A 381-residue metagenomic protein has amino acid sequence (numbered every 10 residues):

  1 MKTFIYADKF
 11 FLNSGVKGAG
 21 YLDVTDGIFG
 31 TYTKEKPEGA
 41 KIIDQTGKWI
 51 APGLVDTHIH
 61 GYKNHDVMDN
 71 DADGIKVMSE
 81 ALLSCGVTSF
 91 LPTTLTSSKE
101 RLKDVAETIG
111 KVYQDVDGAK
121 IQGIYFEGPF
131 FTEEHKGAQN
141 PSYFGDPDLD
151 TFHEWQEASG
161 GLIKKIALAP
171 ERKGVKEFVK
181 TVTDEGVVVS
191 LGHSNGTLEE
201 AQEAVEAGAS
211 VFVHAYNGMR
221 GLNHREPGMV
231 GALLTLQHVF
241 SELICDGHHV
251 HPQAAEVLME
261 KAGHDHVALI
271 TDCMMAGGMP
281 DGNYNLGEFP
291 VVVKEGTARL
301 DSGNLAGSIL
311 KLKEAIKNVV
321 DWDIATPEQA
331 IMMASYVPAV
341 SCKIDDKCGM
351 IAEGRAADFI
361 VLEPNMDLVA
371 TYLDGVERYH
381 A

Functional and structural regions predicted by a protein language model:
M1-A51: Histidine-rich, glycine-flanked metal-binding segment
D8, V340, M350-A381: C-terminal cap of metal-dependent C-N hydrolases
G47, L82, F126, V182 (+3 more regions): Conserved, mostly hydrophobic/aromatic
K48-D104: Metal-associated gating/positioning segment near the N- to mid-region
D71-G74, V105-I109, D148-D150, R225-V230: Charged helix-capping and loop-helix junction motifs
S79-L162: Divalent-metal coordination cores built from histidine and acidic residues
H153, E157-M279: Active-site core of metal-dependent hydrolases
G231-S241, E260-T271, G277-L362: His/Asp/Glu-enriched, well-ordered alpha-helical/loop segment that forms or immediately abuts the divalent-metal
